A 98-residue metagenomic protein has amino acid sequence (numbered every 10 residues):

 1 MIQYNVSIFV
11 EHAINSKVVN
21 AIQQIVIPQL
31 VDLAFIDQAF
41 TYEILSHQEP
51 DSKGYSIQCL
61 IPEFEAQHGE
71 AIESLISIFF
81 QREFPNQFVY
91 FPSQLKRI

Functional and structural regions predicted by a protein language model:
I2-F9, S56-Q58: Active-site-flanking beta-strand signature of metal-NTP-handling nucleotidyl enzymes and homologous cyclase-like
V10-I14, E63-E65: A generic structural motif
I14-A39, I76-F80: Short amphipathic alpha-helical segments
Q29-S56: Short, glycine- and small/hydrophobic-rich beta-strand elements in well-ordered beta-sheets
I36-D37, C59-S93: An amphipathic, aromatic/His-enriched active-site/gating alpha helix that lines ligand/cofactor pockets
E43, S93-Q94: Acidic carboxylate-rich catalytic motifs and surrounding loops in phosphoryl-/glycosyl-chemistry enzymes
R97-I98: Short, low-order "capping/linker" segments at domain edges
